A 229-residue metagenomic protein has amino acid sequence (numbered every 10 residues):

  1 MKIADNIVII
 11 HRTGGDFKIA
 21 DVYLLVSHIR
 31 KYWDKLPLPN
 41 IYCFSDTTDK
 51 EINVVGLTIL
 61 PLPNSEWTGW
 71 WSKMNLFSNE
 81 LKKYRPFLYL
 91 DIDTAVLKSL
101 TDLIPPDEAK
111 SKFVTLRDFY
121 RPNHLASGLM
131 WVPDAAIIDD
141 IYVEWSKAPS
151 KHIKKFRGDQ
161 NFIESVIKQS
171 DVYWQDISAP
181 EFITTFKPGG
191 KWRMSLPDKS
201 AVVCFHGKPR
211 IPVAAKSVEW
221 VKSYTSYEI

Functional and structural regions predicted by a protein language model:
M1-L24, C43, I52-L62, P133-I229: A glycosyltransferase accessory/donor-loop signature
K2-N6, L36-L38, Y84-R85, K110-S111 (+1 more regions): A general structural motif
I3, P37, K73, L90 (+3 more regions): Residues that flank catalytic or metal-binding motifs in active/ligand-binding sites
L24-P37: Short, acidic, metal-binding catalytic loop of nucleotide-sugar glycosyltransferases
S27, N75, N161: Active-site phosphate/pyrophosphate- and oxyanion-stabilizing loops and adjacent acidic/basic residues in soluble
P37-T47, L88, F113-L116, Y173-W174 (+1 more regions): Short, hydrophobic beta-strand segments that form beta-sheet elements in well-ordered domains
D49, I59-P61, S65-E66, W71-H124 (+1 more regions): GT-A fold catalytic core of metal-dependent nucleotide-sugar glycosyltransferases, centered on the diacidic
H124-L125, A215: Short glycine/proline-enriched turns and hinge-like loops at secondary-structure junctions
